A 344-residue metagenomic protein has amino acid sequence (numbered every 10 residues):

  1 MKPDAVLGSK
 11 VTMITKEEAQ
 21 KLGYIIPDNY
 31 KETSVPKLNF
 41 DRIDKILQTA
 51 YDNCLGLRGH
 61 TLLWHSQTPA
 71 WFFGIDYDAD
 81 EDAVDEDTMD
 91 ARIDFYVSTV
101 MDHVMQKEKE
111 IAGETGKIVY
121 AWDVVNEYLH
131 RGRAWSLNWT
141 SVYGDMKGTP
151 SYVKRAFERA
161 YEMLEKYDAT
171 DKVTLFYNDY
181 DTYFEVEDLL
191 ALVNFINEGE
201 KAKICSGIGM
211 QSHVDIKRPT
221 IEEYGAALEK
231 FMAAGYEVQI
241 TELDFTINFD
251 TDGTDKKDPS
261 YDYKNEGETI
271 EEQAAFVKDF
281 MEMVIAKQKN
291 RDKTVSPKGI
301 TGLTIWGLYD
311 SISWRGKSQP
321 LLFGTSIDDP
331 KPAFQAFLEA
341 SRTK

Functional and structural regions predicted by a protein language model:
M1-F176, Y180-T182, I247-G253: Substrate-binding cleft and catalytic face of glycoside hydrolase catalytic domains, especially the flexible beta-alpha
T12-I26, I111-E114, D123, E127-M146 (+2 more regions): Aromatic-rich peripheral "rim/lid" segments of glycoside hydrolase catalytic domains that contact and position glycan
E32-S34, H213-D215, G267-E268: Short, contiguous strand/loop micro-motifs
F40-D41, Y51, G144-Y177, Y183-S260 (+3 more regions): Glycoside hydrolase catalytic-domain groove-lining segments
K45, F95, K117-I118, K203 (+3 more regions): Generic structural microfeature
G59-T61, S212-H213, W306: His-enriched metal-coordination microenvironments in redox/metal-binding proteins
A70-D90, Y183-G199, G316-S326: Short, electropositive alpha-helical surface patch
